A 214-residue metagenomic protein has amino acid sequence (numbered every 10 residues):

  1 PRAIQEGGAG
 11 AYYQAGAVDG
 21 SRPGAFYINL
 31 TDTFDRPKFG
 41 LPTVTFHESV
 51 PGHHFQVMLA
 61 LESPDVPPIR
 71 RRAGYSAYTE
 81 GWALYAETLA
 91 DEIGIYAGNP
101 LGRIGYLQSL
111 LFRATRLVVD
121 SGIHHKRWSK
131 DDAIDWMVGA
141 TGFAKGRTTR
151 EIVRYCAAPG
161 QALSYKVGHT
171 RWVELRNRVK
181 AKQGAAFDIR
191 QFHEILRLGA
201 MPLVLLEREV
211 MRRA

Functional and structural regions predicted by a protein language model:
P1-A214: Long, His/Glu/Asp-enriched segments that create or flank divalent metal/ion-associated functional microenvironments
